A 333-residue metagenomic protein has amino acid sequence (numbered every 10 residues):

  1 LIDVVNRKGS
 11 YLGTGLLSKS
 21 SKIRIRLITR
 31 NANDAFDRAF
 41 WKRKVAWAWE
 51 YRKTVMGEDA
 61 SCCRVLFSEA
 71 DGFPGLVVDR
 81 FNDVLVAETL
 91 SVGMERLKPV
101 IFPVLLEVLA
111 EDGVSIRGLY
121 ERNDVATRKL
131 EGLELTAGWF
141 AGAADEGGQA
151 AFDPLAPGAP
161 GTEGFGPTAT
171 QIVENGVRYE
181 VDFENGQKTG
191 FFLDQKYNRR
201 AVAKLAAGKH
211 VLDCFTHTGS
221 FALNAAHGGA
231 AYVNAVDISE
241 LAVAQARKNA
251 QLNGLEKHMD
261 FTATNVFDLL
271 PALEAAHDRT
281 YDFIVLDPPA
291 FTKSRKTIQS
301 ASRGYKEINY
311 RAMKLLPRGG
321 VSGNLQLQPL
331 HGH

Functional and structural regions predicted by a protein language model:
L1-K204: RNA-binding accessory domains that recognize and position tRNA/RNA substrates
E163-H333: Rossmann-like S-adenosyl-L-methionine
